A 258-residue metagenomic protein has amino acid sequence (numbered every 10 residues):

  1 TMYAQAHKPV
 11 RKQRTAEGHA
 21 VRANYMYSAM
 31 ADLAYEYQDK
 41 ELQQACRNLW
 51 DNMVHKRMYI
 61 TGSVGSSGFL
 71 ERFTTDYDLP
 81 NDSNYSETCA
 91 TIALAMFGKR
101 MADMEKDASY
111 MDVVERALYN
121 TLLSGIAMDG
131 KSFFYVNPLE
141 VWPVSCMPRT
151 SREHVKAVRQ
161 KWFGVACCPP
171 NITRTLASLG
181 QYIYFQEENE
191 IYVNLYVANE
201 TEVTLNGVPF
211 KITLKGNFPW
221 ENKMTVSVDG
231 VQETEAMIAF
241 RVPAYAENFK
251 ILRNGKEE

Functional and structural regions predicted by a protein language model:
T1-E258: Glycan-recognition and catalytic cores of secretory/periplasmic carbohydrate-active enzymes
